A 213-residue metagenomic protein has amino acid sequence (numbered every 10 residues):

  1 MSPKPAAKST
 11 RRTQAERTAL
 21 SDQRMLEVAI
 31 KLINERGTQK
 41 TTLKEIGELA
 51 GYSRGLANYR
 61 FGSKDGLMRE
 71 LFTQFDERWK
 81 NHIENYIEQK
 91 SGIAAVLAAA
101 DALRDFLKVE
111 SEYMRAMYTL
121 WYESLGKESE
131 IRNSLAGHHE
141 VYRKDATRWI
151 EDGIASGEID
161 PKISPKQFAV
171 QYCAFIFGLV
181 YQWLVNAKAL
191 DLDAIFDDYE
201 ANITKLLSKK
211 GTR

Functional and structural regions predicted by a protein language model:
M1-L20, G211-R213: N-terminal intrinsically disordered/low-complexity leader segments
S2, R24, V28, L32-G66 (+1 more regions): Helix-turn-helix
T18-A29, I46, L71-F75, W79 (+1 more regions): Generic hydrophobic, amphipathic alpha-helix propensity
E35-Q39, E110, S156: Short coil/turn segments at alpha/beta junctions that flank glycine-rich nucleotide-binding fingerprints
E70, E84-R115, P165-Y172, F196 (+1 more regions): Hydrophobic alpha-helical connector segments
K80, E84-N85, V109, S129-S156 (+2 more regions): Amphipathic alpha-helical packing segments from all-alpha helical-bundle domains
A95, K108-N133: Amphipathic alpha-helical segments used for helix-helix packing
R132-A136, I154-I203, K210-R213: Hydrophobic/aromatic-rich alpha-helical bundle segments in the mid-to-C-terminal region
